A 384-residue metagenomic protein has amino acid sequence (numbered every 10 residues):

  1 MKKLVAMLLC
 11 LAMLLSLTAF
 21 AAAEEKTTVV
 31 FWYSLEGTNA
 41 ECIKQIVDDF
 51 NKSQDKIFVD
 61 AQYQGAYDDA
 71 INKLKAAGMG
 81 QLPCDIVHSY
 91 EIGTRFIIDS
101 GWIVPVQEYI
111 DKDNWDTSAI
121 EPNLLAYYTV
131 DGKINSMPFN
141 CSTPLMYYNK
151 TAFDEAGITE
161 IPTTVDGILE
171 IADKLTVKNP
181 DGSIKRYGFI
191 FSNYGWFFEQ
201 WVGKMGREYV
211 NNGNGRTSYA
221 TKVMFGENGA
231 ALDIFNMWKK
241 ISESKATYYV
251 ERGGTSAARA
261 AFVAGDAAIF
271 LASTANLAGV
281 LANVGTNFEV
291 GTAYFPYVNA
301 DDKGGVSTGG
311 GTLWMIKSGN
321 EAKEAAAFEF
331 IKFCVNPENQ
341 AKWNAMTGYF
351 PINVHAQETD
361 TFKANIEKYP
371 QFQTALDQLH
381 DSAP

Functional and structural regions predicted by a protein language model:
A23, Y90-P144, D154, L169 (+4 more regions): Hinge/lid segment of periplasmic solute-binding proteins
E25-E36, I57-Q62, D85-I86, N135 (+1 more regions): Short, well-ordered beta-strand elements
D48, K52-S53, A156, N236 (+2 more regions): Extracytoplasmic/periplasmic substrate-recognition and gating elements
D49-I120, Y127, T151-T163, A260-A261 (+3 more regions): Extracytoplasmic "Venus flytrap"/periplasmic binding protein-like
Q107-I120, N179-D181, Y187-G188, R207-D233 (+4 more regions): Short, solvent-exposed loop/beta-turn-alpha elements that line the ligand-binding surface or hinge of extracytoplasmic
V130-F139, P144, L169-K222, A267: Extracytoplasmic/periplasmic solute-binding protein
I171-D173, T217-E251: Glycine-centered hinge/linker elements that transmit conformational signals in sensory and ligand-binding systems
S307, P370-P384: C-terminal capping/gating helix-and-loop segments adjacent to ligand/active sites or protein-protein/ligand interfaces
